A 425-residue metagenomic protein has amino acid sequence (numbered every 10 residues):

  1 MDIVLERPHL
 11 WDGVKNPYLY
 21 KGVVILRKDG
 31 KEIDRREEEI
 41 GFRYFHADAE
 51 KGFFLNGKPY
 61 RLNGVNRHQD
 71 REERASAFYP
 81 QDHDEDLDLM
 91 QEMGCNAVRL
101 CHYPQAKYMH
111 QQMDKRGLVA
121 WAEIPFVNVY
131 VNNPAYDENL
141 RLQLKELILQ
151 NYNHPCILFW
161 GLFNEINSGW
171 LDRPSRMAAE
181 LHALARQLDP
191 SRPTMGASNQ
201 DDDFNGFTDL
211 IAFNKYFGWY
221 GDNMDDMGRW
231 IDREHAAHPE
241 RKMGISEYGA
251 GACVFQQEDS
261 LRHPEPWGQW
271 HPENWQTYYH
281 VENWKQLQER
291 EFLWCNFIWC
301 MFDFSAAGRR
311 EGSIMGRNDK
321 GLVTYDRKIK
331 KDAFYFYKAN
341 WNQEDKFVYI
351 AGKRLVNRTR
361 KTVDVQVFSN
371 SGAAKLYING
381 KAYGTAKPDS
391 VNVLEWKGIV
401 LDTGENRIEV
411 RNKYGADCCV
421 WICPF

Functional and structural regions predicted by a protein language model:
M1-A106, H110-A120, Q143, N153 (+7 more regions): Secreted/periplasmic carbohydrate-active enzymes, especially glycoside hydrolases
A75, D84-M93, A97-N340, E344-D364 (+2 more regions): Substrate-binding/catalytic cleft of secreted carbohydrate-active enzymes, primarily glycoside hydrolases
